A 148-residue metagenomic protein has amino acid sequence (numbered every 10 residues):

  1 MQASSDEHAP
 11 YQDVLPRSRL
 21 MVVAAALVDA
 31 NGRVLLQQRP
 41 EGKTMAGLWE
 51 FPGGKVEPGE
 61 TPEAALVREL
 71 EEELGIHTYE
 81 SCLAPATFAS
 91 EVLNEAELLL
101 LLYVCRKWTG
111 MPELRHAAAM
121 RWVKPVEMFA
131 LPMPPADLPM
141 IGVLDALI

Functional and structural regions predicted by a protein language model:
A3-V34, K55, F88: Conserved N-terminal beta-strand and adjoining loop/helix that marks the start of the Nudix/MutT-like hydrolase domain
L15, D145-I148: Generic C-terminal helix-cap and adjacent flexible tail
L20, D29, T87-P112, R121: Active-site-adjacent beta-strand/loop module that shapes the phosphate/pyrophosphate-binding cleft
R33-E72: Conserved Nudix-box catalytic region and its N-terminal flanking loop in Nudix hydrolases and closely related
H77-T87: A short coil-to-beta-strand element that immediately follows conserved catalytic motifs
L102-V104, P112-L144: NUDIX/MutT-family hydrolases
